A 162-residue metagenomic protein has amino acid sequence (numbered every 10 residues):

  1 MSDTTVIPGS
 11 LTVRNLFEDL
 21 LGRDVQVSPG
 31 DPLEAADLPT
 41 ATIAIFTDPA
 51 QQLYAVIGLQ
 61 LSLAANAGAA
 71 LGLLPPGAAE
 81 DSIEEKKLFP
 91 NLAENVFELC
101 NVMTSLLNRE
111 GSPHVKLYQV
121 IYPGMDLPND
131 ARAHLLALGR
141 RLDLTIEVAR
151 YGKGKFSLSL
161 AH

Functional and structural regions predicted by a protein language model:
M1-H162: N-terminal auxiliary interaction/assembly segments of multi-subunit proteins
